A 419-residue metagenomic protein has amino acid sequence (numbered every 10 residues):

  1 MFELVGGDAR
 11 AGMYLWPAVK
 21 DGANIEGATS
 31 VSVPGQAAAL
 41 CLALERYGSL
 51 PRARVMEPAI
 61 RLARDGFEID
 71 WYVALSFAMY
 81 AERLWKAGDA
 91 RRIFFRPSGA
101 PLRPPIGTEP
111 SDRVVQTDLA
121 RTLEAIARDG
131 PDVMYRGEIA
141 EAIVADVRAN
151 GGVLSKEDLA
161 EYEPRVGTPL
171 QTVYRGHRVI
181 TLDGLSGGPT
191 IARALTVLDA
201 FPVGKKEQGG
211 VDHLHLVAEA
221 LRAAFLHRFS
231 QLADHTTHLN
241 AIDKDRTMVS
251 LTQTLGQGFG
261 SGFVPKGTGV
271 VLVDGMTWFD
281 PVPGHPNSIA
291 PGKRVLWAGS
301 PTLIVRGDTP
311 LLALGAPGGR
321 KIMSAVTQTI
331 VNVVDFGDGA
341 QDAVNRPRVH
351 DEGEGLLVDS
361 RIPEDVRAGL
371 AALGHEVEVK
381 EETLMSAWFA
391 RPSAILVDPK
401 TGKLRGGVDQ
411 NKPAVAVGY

Functional and structural regions predicted by a protein language model:
M1-D129, M134-R136, E141-S186, V203 (+3 more regions): Noncatalytic scaffold domains of N-terminal-nucleophile
M1-E3, V153-S155, T247-L312, F336 (+1 more regions): Active-site rim segments in enzyme catalytic domains, especially the processed small/beta chain of N-terminal
W85, S98, P105, Q116 (+4 more regions): Internal maturation/activation junctions in enzymes
A90, G167-P169, P189-A192, D234-L239 (+4 more regions): Short glycine-rich loop/turn motifs
A149, E161-P164, V211-D234, D243-D245 (+6 more regions): C-terminal catalytic domains of large/alpha subunits in multi-subunit enzymes
I180-G188, N240, T252-F263, A316-M323: Glycine-rich phosphate/pyrophosphate-binding beta-alpha loops
G188-G204, I304-L312, G318-V344: M16/insulysin-pitrilysin zinc metalloprotease superfamily fold
